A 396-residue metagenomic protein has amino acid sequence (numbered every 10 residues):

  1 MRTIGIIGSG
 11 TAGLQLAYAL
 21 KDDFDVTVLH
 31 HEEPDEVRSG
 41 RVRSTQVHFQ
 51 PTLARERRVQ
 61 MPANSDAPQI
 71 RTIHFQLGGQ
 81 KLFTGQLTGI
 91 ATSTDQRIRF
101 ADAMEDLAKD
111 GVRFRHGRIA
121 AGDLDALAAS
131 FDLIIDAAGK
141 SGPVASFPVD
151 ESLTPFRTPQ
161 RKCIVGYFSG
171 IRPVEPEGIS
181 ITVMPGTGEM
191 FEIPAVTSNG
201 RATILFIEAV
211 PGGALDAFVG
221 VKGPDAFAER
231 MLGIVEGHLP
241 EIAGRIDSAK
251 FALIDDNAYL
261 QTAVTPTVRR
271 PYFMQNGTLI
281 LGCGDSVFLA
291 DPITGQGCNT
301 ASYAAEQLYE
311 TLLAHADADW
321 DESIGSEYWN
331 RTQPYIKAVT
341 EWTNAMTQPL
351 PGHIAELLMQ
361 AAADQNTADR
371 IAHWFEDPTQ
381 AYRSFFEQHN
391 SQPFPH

Functional and structural regions predicted by a protein language model:
I6, Q261-T340: Conserved mid-domain beta->alpha element of the FAD-binding
I7-S9, Y18-R41: Glycine-rich FAD pyrophosphate-binding loop
G13: N-terminal Rossmann-fold NAD(P) dinucleotide-binding loop
H31-Q76: N-terminal FAD cofactor-binding segment of flavoenzymes
R58-D150: Conserved N-terminal helical subregion
F147-I181: Central beta-strand plus flanking loop segment that forms part of the substrate or channel wall within the catalytic
P185-A258: Conserved FAD/dinucleotide-binding core of flavoprotein oxidoreductases
T294-G295, E310-H396: C-terminal helical "tail/cap" subdomain of flavin- and related membrane-associated enzymes
